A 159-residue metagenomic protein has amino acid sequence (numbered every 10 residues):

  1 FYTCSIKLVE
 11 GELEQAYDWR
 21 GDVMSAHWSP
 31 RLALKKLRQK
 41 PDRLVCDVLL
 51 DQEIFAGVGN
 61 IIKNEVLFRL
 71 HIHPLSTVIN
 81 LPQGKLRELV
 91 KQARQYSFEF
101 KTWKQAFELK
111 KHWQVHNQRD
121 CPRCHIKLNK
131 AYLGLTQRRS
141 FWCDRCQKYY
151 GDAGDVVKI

Functional and structural regions predicted by a protein language model:
F1-I159: Structured catalytic/nucleic-acid-binding cores of DNA maintenance enzymes
